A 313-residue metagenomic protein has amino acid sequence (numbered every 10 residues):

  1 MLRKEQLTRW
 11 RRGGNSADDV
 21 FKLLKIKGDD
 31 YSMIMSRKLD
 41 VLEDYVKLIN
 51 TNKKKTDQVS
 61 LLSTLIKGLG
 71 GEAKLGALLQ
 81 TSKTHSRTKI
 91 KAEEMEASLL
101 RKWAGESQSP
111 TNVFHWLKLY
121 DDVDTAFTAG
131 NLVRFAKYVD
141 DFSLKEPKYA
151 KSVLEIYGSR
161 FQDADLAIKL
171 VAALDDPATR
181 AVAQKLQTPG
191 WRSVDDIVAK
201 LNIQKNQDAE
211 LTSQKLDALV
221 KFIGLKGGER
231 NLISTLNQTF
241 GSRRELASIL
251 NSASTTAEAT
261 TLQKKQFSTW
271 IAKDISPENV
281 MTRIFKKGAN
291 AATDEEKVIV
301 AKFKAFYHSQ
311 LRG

Functional and structural regions predicted by a protein language model:
M1-G313: Long, non-globular targeting/processing and low-complexity regions
